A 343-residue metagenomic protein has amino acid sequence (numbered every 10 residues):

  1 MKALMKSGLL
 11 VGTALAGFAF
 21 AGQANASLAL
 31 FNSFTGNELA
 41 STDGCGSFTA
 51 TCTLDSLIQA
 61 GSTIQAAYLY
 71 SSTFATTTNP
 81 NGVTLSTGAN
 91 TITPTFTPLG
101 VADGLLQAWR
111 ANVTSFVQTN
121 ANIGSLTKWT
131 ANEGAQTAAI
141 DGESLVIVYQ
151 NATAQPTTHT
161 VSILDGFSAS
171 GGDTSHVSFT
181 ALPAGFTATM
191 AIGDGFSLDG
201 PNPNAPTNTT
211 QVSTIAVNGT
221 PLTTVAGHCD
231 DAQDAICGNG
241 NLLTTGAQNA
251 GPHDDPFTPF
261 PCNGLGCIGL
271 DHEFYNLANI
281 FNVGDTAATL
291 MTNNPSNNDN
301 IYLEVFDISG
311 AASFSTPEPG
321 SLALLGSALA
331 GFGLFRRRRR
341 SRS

Functional and structural regions predicted by a protein language model:
M1-V11, G320: Bacterial N-terminal signal peptides that target proteins for export
G8-L9, A21, G185: Short, flexible coil/linker elements and helix-boundary hinge sites characteristic of intrinsically disordered
V11-A19: Bacterial N-terminal signal peptides
F20-A26: Sec/Tat signal peptide C-region and signal peptidase I cleavage site
S27-F314: Disulfide-rich extracellular domains of secreted proteins
P317-R336: A short, hydrophobic C-terminal helix/tail in secreted or cell-surface proteins
R339-S343: Short, charged juxtamembrane terminal tails flanking transmembrane helices
